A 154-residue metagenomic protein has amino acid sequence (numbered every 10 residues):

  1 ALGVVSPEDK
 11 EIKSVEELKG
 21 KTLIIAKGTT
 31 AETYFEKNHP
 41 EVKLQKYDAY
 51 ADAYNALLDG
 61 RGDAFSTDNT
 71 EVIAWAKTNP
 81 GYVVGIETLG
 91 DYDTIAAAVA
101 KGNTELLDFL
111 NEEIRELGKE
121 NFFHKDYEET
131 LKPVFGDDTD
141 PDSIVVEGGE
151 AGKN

Functional and structural regions predicted by a protein language model:
A1-S6, I73-I114, V134-K153: Periplasmic-binding protein-like
G3-V5, T22-A26, L44-K46, A64-T67 (+1 more regions): Structural recognition of the beta-strand scaffold that forms the well-ordered cores of secreted hydrolase catalytic
S6-L23: Flexible hinge/capping segments at coil-to-helix
K10, K27-T30, Q45-D59: Short helix-initiation/N-cap motifs at beta->coil->alpha
S14, A31, A49-A53, D68-V72 (+3 more regions): Stable alpha-helical elements in mature extracytoplasmic
T30-Y47, V84-I86, I114-N154: Ligand-binding clefts/hinges and TM-proximal coupling segments of bilobed small-molecule sensing domains
K37, A51, L58-D91: A ligand-binding cleft/hinge motif common to bilobed small-molecule-binding domains
